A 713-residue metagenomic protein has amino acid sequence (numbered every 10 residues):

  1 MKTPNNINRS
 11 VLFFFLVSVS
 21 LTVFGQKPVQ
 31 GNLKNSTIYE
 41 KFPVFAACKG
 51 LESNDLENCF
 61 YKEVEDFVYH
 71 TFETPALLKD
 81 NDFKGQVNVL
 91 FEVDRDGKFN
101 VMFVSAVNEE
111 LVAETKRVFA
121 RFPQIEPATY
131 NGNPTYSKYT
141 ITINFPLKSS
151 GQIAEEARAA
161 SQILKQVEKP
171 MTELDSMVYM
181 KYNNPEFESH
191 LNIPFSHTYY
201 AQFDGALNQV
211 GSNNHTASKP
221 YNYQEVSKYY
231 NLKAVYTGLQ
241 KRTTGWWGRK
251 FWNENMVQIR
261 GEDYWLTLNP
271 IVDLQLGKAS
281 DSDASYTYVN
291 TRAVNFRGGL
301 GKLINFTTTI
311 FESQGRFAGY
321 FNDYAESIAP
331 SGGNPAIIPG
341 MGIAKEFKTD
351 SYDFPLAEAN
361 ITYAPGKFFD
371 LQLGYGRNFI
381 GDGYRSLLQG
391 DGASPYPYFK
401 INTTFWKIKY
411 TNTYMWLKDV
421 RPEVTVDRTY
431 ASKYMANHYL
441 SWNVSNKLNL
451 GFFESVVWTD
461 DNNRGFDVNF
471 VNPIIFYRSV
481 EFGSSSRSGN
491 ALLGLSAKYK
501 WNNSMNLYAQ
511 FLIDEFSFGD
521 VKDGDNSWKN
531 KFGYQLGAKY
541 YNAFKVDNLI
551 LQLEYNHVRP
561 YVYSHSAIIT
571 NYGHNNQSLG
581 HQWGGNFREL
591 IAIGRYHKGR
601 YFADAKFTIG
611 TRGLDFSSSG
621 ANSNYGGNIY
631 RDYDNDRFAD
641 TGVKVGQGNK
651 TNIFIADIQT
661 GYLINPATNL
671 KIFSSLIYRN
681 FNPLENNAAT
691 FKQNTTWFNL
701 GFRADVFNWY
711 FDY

Functional and structural regions predicted by a protein language model:
K2-L12: Bacterial N-terminal signal peptides that target proteins for export
G25-K165: Charge-biased low-complexity segments
F91, F103-A106, I141, L147 (+5 more regions): A mature extracytoplasmic/lumenal domain signature
P123-Q124, P270-K278, L676-R679: Generic short beta-strand segments
E168-N449, S455-D460, D523-F532, K539 (+5 more regions): Outer-membrane beta-barrel channel domains
G261, F354, L448-Y713: Exposed, low-structure sequence patches enriched in small/polar residues
